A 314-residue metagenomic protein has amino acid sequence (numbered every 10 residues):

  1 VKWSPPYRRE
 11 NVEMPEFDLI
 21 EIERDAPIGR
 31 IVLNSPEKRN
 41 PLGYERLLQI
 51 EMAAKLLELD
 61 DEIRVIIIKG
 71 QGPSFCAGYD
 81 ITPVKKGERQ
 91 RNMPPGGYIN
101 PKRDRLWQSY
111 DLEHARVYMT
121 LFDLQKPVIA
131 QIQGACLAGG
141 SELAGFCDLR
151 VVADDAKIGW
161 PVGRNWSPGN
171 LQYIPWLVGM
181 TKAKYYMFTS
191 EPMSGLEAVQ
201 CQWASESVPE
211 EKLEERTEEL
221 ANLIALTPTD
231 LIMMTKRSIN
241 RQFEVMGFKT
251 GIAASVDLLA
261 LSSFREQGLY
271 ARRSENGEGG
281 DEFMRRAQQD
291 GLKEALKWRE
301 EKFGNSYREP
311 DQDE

Functional and structural regions predicted by a protein language model:
K2-D25, G87, S194-G195, L226-E314: C-terminal alpha-helix plus adjacent terminal tail
W3-Q71, G87, D311-E314: Conserved CoA-thioester-binding segment of acyl-CoA-metabolizing enzymes
I31, S35, Q49-I50, I68 (+5 more regions): Terminal peptide-recognition signature
E45-Q49, E113, T120, R216 (+2 more regions): Charged catalytic carboxylate motif
A53, V117, R216, L220 (+2 more regions): A ubiquitous structural signal for well-ordered alpha-helices
G70-V117: Glycine- (often His-adjacent) and acidic-residue-rich active-site loop that binds/positions the CoA thioester
G72-A77, L137, I239-Q242, D281: Short, active-site-adjacent cap segments at secondary-structure transitions
M119-D230: Crotonase-fold acyl-CoA enzyme core
